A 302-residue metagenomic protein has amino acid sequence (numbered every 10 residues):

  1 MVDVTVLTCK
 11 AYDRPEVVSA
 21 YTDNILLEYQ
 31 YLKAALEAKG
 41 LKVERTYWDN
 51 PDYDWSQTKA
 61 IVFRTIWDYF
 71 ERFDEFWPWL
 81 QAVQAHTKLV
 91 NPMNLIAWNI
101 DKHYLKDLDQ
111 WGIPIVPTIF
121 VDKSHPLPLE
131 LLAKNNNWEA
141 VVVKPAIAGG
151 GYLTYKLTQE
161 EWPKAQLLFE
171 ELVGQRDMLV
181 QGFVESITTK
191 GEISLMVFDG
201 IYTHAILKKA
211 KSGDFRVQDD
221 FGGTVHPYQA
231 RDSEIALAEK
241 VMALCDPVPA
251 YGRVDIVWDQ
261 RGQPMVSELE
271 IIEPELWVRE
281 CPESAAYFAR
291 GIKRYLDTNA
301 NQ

Functional and structural regions predicted by a protein language model:
V2-T8, L80-H86, N94-K190, D232-I235: Active-site nucleotide/adenylate-binding loops and adjacent lid/helix of ATP-dependent enzymes
C9-F120: Conserved N-proximal alpha/beta basic substrate-recognition cap immediately N-terminal to, or forming the N-lobe
L41, I113, N137, C245-A250: Short secondary-structure junctions
W48-D52, G182-S186, V254-V257: Short, solvent-exposed loop/turn elements at beta->coil junctions and helix N-caps that rim active or binding pockets
T58-F63, S194-V197, Q263-P274: A short beta-strand motif that forms the metal-chelation/ATP-contact edge of phosphoryl-transfer active sites
W67, G151, K211-S212, E270-E280: Glycine-rich phosphate/pyrophosphate-binding beta-alpha loops
Y152-M242, D246, M265: Phosphate-binding site of ATP-dependent enzymes
D232-Q302: ATP-dependent carboxylate activation and anion-phosphoryl transfer catalytic cores that bind Mg-ATP to form
